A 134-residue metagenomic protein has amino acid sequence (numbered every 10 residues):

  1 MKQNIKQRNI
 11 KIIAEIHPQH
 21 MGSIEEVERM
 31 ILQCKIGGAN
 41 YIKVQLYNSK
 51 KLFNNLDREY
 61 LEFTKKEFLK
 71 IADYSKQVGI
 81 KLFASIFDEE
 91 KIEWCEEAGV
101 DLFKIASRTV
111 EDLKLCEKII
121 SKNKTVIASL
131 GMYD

Functional and structural regions predicted by a protein language model:
M1-H17: N-terminal amphipathic alpha-helix/helix-capping segment at the start of soluble metabolic enzymes
I10, S23-I24, L56, Y60-L69 (+3 more regions): Active-site-adjacent beta->alpha loops and helix N-cap segments on the catalytic face of soluble alpha/beta enzymes
I12-I16, I42-V44, L82-S85, F103-I105 (+1 more regions): Hydrophobic faces of well-ordered beta-strands that scaffold small-molecule active sites in alpha/beta enzyme cores
E15, C34, C95: Conserved, mostly hydrophobic/aromatic
H17-Q19, Q45-S49, F87-E89, A106-R108 (+1 more regions): Active-site beta-loop-alpha junctions enriched in small/polar residues
E28-Y47, A98-G99: Catalytic domains of carbohydrate-active enzymes, especially glycoside hydrolases
G38, W94-F103, I120-V126: Glycine-enriched alpha-helix->loop->beta-strand junction motifs that scaffold or abut catalytic
N40-K65: Glycine-rich, proline-tolerant flexible connector loops at the mouths of alpha/beta enzymes
